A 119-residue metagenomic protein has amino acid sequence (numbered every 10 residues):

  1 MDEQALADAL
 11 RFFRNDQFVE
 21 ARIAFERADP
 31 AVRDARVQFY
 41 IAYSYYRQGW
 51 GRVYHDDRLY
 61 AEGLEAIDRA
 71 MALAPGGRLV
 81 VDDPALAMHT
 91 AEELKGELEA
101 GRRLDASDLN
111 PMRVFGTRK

Functional and structural regions predicted by a protein language model:
M1-A28: Alpha-helical segment of the N-proximal tetratricopeptide repeat
A31-D34, Q48: Short helix-capping/linker turns of helical repeat alpha-solenoids
V37-F39, V80: TPR alpha-solenoid repeat register
A42, R47-Y54: Short coil/turn linking the two alpha-helices of tandem helical-hairpin repeats
R52-L79: TPR/TPR-like (Sel1-like) alpha-helical repeat modules
P75-K119: Terminal, low-structured helical/coil segments at or just beyond the last alpha-helical repeat
